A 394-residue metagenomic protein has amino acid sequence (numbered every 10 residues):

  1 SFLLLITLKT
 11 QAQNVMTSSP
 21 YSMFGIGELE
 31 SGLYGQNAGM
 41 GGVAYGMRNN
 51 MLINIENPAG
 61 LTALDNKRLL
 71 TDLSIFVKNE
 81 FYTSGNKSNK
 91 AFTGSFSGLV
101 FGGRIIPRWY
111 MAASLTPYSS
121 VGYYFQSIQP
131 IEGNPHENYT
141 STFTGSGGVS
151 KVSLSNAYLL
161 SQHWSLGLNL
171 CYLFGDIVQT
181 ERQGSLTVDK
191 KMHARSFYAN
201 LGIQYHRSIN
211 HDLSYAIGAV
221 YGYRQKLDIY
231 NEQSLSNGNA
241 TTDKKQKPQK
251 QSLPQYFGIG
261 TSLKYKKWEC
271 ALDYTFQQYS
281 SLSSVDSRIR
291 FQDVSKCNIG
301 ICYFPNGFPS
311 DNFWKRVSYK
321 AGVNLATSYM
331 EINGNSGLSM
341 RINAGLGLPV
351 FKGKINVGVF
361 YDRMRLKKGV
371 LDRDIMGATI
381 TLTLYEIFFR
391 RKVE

Functional and structural regions predicted by a protein language model:
S1-S18: Bacterial Sec-dependent N-terminal signal peptides
Q13-E394: Subset of outer-membrane beta-barrel
